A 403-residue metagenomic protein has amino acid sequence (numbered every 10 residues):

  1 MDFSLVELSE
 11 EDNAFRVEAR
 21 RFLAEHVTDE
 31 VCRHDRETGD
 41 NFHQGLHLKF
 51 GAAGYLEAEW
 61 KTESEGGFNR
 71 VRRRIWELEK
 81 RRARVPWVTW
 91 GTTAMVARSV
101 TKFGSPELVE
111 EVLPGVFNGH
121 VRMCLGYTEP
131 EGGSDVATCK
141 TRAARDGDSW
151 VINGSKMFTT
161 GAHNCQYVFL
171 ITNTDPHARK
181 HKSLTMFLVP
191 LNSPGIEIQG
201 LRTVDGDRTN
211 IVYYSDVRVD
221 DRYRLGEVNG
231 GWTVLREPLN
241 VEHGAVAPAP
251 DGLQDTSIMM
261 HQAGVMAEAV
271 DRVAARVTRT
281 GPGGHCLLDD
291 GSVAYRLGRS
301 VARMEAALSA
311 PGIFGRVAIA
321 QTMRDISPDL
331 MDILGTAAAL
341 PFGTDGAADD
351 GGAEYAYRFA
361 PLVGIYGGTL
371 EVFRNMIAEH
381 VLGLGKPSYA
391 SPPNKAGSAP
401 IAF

Functional and structural regions predicted by a protein language model:
M1-W90, E111, G115, F342-D345 (+1 more regions): Amphipathic, small/basic residue-rich leader segments at the start of a protein or domain
F3-L5, V71, I75-W76, M95 (+3 more regions): Glycine-rich phosphate/cofactor-binding loops in nucleotide/flavin-utilizing enzymes
S4-L8, E197-E305, V363, A402-F403: Glycine-rich beta->alpha junctions and the first turn(s) of the following alpha-helix
V31-T38, T278-D289, A294, G298-A348: C-terminal helix-coil-helix/basic helical segment that borders enzyme active sites and/or dimer interfaces and provides
G51-G119, T160-Y167, M304, L308 (+4 more regions): Internal helix-loop-helix
G119-Y127: A short, Trp-centered hydrophobic/proline-enriched beta-strand micro-motif
T141-A144: A structural signal for short hydrophobic beta-strand segments in well-ordered beta-sheet cores
D148-S149, N153-Q199: A short core secondary-structure module
